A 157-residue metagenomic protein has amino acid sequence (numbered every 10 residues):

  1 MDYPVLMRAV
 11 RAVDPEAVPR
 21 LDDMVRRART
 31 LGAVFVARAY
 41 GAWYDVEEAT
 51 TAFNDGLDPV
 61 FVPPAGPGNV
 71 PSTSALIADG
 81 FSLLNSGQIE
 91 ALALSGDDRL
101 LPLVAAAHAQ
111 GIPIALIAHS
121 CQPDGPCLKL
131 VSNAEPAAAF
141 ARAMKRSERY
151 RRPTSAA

Functional and structural regions predicted by a protein language model:
M1-S72, I89, H108-A109, P113-A115 (+1 more regions): Domain-level signal for Mg2+-assisted phosphodiester chemistry and nucleotide/NA-binding surfaces in nucleic-acid
R20-M24, A75-D79, R99: Well-ordered alpha-helical segments embedded in enzymatic catalytic cores
R26, S82, A105: Short, well-ordered alpha-helices that flank and scaffold nucleotide-derived cofactor binding pockets
E47-A49, Q122-E135: Glycine-rich, charge-decorated loop segments at or immediately adjacent to ligand/cofactor-binding or catalytic sites
S72-T73, G96: Short, conserved alpha-helical segments within structured domains
D79-S86: Short, well-structured alpha-helical segments in soluble
L92-L128: Active-site histidine-anchored catalytic micro-motif
K129-A157: Feature 3881 marks metal-assisted phosphotransfer/nuclease machinery and their flanking interaction elements
